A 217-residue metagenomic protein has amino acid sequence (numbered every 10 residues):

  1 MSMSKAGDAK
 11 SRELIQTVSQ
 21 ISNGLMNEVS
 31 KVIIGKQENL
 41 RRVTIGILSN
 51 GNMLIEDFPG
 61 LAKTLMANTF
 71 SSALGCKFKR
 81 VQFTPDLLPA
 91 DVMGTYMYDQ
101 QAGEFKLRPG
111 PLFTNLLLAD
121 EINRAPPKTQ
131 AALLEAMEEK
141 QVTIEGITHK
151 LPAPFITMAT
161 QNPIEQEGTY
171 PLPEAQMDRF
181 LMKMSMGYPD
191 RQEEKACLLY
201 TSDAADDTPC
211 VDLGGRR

Functional and structural regions predicted by a protein language model:
S2-N27: Conserved ASCE P-loop NTPase core motifs with emphasis on AAA+ ATPases
S19-N52: Pre-Walker A (pre-P-loop) alpha-helix and adjacent loop at the N terminus of AAA/AAA+ ATPase modules, a conserved
G35, V43, I55, V92 (+4 more regions): Conserved RecA-like P-loop NTPase ATPase core
L48-F83: Walker A/P-loop
D99-L117: Conserved alpha-helical scaffold flanking the Walker A/P-loop in AAA+ ATPase domains
T114-M137, Y170-P173, R191-E194: Conserved AAA+/SF3 P-loop NTPase catalytic/coupling segment centered on the Walker-B
E139-S202: Canonical AAA+ ATPase core
Y200-D207, R217: Conserved small/polar residues in nucleotide/adenosyl-binding loops
